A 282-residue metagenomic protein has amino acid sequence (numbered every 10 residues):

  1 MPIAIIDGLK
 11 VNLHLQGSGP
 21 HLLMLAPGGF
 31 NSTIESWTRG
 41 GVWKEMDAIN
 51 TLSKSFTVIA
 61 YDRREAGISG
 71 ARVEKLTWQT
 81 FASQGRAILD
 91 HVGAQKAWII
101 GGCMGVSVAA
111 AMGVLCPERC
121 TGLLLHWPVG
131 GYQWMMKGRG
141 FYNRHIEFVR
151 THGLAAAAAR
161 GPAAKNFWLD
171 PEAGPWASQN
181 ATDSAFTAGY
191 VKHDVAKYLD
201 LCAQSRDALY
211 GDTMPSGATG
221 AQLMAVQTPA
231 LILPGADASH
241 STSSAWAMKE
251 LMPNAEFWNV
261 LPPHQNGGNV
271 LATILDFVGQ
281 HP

Functional and structural regions predicted by a protein language model:
I5-G70: Conserved HGGG/HGGXW glycine-rich cap/lid loop of the alpha/beta-hydrolase fold
Q79-A97: Conserved acidic catalytic loop of the alpha/beta-hydrolase fold
G101-G105, A109: Gly/Ala-rich beta-loop-alpha elbow adjacent to hydrolase catalytic centers
V114-L115, C120-H152: Flexible "cap/lid" loop of the alpha/beta hydrolase fold
A177-T219: Hydrophobic, aromatic-rich cap/lid helix
V226, I232-P234: Short beta-strand/loop motif that positions the catalytic acidic residue of the alpha/beta-hydrolase fold
S239-S244: Conserved alpha/beta-hydrolase "acid-adjacent" motif
P253-P282: Catalytic active-site module of serine/aspartate enzymes centered on a nucleophile-bearing elbow/loop
